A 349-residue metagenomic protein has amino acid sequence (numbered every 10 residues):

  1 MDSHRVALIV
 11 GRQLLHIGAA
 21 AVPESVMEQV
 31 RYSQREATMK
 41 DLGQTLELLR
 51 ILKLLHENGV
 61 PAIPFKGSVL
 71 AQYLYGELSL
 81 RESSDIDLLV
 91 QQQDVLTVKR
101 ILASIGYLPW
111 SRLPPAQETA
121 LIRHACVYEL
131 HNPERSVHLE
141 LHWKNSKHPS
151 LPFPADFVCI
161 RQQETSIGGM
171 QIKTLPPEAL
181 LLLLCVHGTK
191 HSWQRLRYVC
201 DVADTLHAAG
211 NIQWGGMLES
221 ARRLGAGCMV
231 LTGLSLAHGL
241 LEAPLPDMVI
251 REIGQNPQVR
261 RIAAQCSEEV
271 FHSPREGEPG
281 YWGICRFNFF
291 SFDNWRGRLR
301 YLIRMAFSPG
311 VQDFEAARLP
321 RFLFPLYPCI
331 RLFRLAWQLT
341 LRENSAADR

Functional and structural regions predicted by a protein language model:
M1-S84, V90-R349: Conserved NTP-donor binding/palm subdomain of two-metal-ion nucleotidyltransferases/polymerases, i.e., the charged
